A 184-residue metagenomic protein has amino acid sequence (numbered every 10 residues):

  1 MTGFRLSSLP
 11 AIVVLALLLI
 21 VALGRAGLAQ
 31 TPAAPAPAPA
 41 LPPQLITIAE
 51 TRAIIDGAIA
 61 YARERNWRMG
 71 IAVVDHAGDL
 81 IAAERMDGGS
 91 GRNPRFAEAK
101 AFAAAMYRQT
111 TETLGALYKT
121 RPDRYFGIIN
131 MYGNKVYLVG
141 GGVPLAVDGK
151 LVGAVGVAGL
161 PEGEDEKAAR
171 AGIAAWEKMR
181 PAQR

Functional and structural regions predicted by a protein language model:
M1, A22-R25, Y125: Intrinsically disordered, low-complexity segments enriched in small/polar residues
M1-S8: N-terminal secretory signal peptides that target proteins for export/translocation
P10-A26: Bacterial N-terminal signal peptides
L28-R184: Flexible, solvent-exposed loop/hinge segments and secondary-structure transition points
